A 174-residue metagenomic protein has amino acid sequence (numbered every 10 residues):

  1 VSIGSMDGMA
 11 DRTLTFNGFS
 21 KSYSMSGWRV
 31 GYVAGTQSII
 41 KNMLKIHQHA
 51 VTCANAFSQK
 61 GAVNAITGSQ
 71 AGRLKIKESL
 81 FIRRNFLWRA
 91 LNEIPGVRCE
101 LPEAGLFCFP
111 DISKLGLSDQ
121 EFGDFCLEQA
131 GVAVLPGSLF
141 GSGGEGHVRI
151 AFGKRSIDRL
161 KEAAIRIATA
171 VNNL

Functional and structural regions predicted by a protein language model:
V1-L174: PLP-dependent class I/II
